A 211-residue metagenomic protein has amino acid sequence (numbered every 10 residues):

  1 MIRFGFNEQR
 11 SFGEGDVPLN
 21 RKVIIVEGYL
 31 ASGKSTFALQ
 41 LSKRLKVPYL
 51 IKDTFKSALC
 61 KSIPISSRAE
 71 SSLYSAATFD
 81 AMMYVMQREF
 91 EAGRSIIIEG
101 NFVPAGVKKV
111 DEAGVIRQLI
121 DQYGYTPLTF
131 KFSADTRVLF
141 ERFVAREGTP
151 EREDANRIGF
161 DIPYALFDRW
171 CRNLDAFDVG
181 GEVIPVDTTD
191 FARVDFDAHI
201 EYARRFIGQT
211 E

Functional and structural regions predicted by a protein language model:
M1-R21: Extreme N-terminal, non-catalytic leader segments that precede Walker-type/kinase nucleotide-binding cores
V26: Hydrophobic anchor at the beta1->P-loop junction of P-loop NTPases
Y29: P-loop (Walker A) phosphate-binding loop of NTP-binding proteins
G33: Conserved glycine(s) of the Walker
T36-Q87: Conserved substrate/cofactor phosphate-moiety recognition/catalytic segment in nucleotide-dependent phosphotransferases
A76-Y123: Glycine-rich phosphate-binding loop used to anchor ATP phosphates in small-molecule kinases, encompassing both
D121-F143: Conserved phosphate-donor/acceptor-positioning beta-strand/loop module used by diverse small-molecule
G148-D197: Small-molecule kinase domains that catalyze NTP-dependent phosphoryl transfer to phosphate-bearing small molecules
